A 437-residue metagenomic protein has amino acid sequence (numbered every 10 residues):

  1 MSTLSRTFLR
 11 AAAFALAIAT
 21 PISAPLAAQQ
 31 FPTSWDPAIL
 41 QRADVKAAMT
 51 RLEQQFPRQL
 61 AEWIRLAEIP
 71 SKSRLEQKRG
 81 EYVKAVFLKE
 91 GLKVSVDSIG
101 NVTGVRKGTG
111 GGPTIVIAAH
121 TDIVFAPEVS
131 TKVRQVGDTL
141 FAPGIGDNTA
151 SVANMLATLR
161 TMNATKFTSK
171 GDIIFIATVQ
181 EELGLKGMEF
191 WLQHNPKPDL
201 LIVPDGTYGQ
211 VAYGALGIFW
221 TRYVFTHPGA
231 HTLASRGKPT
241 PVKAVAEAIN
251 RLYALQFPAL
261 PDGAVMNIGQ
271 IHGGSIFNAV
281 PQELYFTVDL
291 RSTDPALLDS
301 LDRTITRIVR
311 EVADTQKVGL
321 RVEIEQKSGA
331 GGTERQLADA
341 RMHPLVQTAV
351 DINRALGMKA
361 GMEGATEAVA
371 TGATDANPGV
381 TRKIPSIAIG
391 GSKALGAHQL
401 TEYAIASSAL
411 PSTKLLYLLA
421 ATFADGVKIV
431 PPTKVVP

Functional and structural regions predicted by a protein language model:
A11-S23: Bacterial N-terminal signal peptides
A28-I69, A215-G217: N-terminal hydrophobic or amphipathic helices/low-complexity stretches enriched in small/hydrophobic/Pro/Gly
Q30-D36, L40, S235-I271, A279-V280 (+1 more regions): Acidic-enriched catalytic cores of C-N bond-cleaving enzymes acting on peptides and small amides
P32-L40, I271, K359-V427, P431-P432: Zn-dependent metallopeptidase/amidohydrolase metal-coordination segment
A61-P113: A non-catalytic alpha/beta surface segment that caps or lines the substrate-entry region of metallo-dependent hydrolase
V105-A150, I202: Catalytic-core environment of secreted peptidases
G144-V224, A259, V265-I268, I276-N278 (+3 more regions): Acidic/histidine-rich catalytic neighborhood of metal-dependent amide-processing enzymes
K243-P261, V265-I276, A330-G391: Active-site-adjacent substrate-binding region of metalloamidase/peptidase-like peptide-processing proteins
